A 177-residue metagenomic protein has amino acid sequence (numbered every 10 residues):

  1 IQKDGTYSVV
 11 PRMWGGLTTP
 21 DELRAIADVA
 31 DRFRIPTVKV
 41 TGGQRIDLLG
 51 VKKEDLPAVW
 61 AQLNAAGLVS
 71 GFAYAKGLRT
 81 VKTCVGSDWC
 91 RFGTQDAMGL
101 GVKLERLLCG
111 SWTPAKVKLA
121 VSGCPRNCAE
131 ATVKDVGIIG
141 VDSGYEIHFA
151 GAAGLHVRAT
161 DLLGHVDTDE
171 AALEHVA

Functional and structural regions predicted by a protein language model:
I1-K3, R34-V40, A153: Short, flexible, solvent-exposed loop/turn segments with mixed acidic/basic and small polar residues
I1-T6, T18: Intrinsically disordered, low-complexity polar/charged tails and linkers
V9-D142: Small-residue-enriched alpha-helical segments and adjacent helix-cap loops that form tight helix-helix packing
K118, G123, N127, T132-A177: Mobile "lid/hinge" segments at catalytic clefts and subdomain interfaces of large enzymes
